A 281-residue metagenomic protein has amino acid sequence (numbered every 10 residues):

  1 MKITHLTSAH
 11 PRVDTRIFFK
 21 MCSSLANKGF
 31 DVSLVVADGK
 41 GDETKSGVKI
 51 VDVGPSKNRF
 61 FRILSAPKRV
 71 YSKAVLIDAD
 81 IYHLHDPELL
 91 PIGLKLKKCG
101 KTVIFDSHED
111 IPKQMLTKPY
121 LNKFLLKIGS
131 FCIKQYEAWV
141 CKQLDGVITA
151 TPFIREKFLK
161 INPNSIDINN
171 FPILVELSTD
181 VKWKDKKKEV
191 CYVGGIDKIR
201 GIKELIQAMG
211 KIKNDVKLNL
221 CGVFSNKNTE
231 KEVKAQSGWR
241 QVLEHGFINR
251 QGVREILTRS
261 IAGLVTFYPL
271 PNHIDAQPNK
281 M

Functional and structural regions predicted by a protein language model:
M1-K40, G146-I148, P152, N169 (+1 more regions): N-terminal subdomain of nucleotide-sugar transferases
T4, I148, K182-G210, L218-L220: Conserved donor-binding/catalytic core segment of Leloir-type glycosyltransferases
S8, V51-V53, I104-A138, V175 (+1 more regions): Acceptor-binding helix/loop patch of EC 2.4 sugar-transfer enzymes, predominantly nucleotide-sugar-dependent
M21, K68-V75, K95-C99, F105 (+2 more regions): Membrane-proximal helix-turn-helix segments that form the acceptor-binding/catalytic region of lipid-linked
G39-K40, K217-K231, G246: Glycosyltransferase donor-sugar binding loop
V51, K127-T179: Donor nucleotide-sugar binding/catalytic pocket of nucleotide-sugar-dependent glycosyltransferases
R200, Q251-E255, I261-M281: Nucleotide-sugar-dependent
E230-R254: Nucleotide-activated donor-binding/catalytic signature segment of Leloir-type glycosyltransferases, i.e., the conserved
